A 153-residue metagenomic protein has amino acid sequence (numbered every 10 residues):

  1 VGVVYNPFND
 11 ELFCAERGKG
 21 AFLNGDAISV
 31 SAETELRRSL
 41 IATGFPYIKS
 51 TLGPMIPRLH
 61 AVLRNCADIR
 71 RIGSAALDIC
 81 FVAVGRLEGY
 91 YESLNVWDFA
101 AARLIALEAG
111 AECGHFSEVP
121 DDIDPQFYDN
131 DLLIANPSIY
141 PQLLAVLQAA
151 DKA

Functional and structural regions predicted by a protein language model:
V1-F22, R37: DPxDG-like acidic metal-binding loop motif
S29-A153: An extended, acidic
